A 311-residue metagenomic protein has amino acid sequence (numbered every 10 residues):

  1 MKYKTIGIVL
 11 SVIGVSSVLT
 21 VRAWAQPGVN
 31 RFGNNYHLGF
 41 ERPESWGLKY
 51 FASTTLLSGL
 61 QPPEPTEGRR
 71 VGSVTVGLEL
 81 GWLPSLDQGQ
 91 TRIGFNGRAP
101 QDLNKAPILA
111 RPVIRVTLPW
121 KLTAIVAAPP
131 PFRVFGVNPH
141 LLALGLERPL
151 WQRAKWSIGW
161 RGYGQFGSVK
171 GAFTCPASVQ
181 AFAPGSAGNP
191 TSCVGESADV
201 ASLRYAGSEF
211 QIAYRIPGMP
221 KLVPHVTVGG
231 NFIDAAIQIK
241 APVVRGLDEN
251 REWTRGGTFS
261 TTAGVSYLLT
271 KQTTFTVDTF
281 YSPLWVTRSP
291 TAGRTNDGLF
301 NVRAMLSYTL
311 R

Functional and structural regions predicted by a protein language model:
L19-A25: Sec/Tat signal peptide C-region and signal peptidase I cleavage site
A25-R153: Transmembrane beta-barrel domains of Gram-negative outer membranes and organellar outer membranes
Q26-T54, W82-L86, T91-I93, C175-F275 (+2 more regions): Outer-membrane beta-barrel transmembrane domain signature
N30, R70-V76, W120-L122, A154-G162 (+4 more regions): Outer-envelope beta-barrel architecture signal
P65, A99-L103, R133-F135, G195-A201 (+2 more regions): Outer-membrane beta-barrel domain signature
G72-V74, I108-P112, H140-L146, R204-F210 (+2 more regions): Hydrophobic, lipid-facing positions within transmembrane beta-strands of outer-membrane proteins
V76-L78, I114, A124-V126, L146 (+6 more regions): Membrane-embedded beta-strand positions of outer-membrane beta-barrel proteins
D297-R311: Outer-membrane beta-barrel "beta-signal"
